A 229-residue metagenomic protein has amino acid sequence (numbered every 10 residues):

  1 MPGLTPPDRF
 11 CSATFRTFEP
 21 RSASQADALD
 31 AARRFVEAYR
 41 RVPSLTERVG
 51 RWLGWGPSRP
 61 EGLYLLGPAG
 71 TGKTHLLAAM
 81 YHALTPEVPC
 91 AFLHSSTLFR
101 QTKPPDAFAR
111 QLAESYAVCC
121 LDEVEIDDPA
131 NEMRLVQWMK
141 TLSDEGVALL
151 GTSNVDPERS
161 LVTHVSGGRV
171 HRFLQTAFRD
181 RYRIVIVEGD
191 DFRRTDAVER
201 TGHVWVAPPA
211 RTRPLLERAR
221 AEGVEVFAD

Functional and structural regions predicted by a protein language model:
M1-W55: A short, basic N-terminal segment
L65: Hydrophobic anchor at the beta1->P-loop junction of P-loop NTPases
G70: Walker A (P-loop) phosphate-binding loop of P-loop NTPases
K73: Conserved lysine of the Walker
L76, M80: Hydrophobic positions on the alpha1 helix immediately C-terminal to the Walker A/P-loop
T85-Y116, P129-M133: Short glycine-rich substrate-engagement loop in P-loop NTPases that contacts/grips substrate
D127-V206: Replace "adjacent to P-loop NTPase cores in ATP/GTP-dependent enzymes" with "adjacent to NTP-binding cores
E225-D229: Conserved helicase/translocase motor-coupling segment
